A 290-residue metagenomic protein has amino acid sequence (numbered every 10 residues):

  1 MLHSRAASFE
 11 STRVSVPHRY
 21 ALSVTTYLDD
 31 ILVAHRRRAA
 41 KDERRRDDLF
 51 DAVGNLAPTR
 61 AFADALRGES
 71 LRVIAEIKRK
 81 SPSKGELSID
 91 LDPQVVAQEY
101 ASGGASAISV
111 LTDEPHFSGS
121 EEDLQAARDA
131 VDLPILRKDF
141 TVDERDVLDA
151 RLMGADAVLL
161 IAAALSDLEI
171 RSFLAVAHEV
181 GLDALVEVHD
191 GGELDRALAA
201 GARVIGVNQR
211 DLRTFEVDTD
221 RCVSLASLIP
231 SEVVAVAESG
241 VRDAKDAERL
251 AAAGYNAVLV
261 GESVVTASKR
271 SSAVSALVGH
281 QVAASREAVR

Functional and structural regions predicted by a protein language model:
S23-D90: An N-cap/entry alpha-helix motif that binds or orients negatively charged groups
I31, A75, Y100, A150 (+4 more regions): Conserved, mostly hydrophobic/aromatic
R72, I77, K84-L185, G191-R196 (+1 more regions): N-terminal active-site wall of soluble small-molecule enzyme domains
V142-M153, G191-A200, V241-V260: Catalytic cores of alpha/beta
D149-E169, V207-T214, Y255-A273: Glycine-rich phosphate-binding active-site loops on the catalytic face of alpha/beta enzymes
V204-V260: Catalytic-face loop-and-helix region of soluble metabolic enzyme cores
S224-L228, T266-R290: C-terminal helical cap(s) of enzyme catalytic domains, especially alpha/beta-barrels
